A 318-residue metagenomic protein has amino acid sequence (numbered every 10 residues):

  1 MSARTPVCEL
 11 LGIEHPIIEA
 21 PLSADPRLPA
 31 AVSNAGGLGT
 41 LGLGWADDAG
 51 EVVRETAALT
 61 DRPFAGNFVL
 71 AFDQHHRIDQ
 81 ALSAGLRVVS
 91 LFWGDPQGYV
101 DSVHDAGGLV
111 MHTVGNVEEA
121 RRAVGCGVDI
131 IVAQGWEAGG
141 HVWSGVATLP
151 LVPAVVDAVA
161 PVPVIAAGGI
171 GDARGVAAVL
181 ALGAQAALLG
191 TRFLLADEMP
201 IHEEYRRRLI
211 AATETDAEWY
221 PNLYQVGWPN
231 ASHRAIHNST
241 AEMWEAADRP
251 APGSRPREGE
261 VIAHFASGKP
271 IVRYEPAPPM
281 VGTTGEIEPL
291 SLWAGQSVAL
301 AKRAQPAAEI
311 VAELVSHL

Functional and structural regions predicted by a protein language model:
M1-P163: Active-site entrance/lid segments in N-terminal catalytic domains of soluble metabolic enzymes
T113, G168-G169: Conserved acidic functional residues
A138-H141, V146-I165, G171-L318: Conserved active-site-proximal phosphate/metal-binding subdomains
